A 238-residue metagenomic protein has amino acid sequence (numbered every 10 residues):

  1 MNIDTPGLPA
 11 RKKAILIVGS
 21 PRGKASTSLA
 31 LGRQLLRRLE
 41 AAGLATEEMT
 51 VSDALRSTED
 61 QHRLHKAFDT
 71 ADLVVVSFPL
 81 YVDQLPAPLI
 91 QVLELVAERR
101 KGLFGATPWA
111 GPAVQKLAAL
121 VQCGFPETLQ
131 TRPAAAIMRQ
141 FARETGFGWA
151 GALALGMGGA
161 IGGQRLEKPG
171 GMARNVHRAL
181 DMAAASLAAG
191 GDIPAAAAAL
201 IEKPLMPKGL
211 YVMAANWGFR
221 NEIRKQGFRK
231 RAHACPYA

Functional and structural regions predicted by a protein language model:
M1-W109, D192, I201, M213 (+1 more regions): N-terminal beta1-alpha1-beta2 submodule of the flavodoxin-like/Rossmannoid cofactor-binding fold
R33, A136-E144, R178, M182-A185: Residues on a specific face of well-ordered alpha-helices
G43-A45, V114, G146: A generic structural signal for alpha->beta connector loops
P88-V92, I137, N175, A179: Alpha-helical scaffold elements adjacent to nucleotide-binding pockets in ATP/GTP-utilizing enzyme cores
A110-K116: Extended interfacial segments that mediate partner engagement and assembly in macromolecular machines
K116-R174: Short, glycine-/small-residue-rich phosphate/pyrophosphate-handling segment
L153-A238: Glycine-rich phosphate/pyrophosphate-binding loop and the adjoining helix
